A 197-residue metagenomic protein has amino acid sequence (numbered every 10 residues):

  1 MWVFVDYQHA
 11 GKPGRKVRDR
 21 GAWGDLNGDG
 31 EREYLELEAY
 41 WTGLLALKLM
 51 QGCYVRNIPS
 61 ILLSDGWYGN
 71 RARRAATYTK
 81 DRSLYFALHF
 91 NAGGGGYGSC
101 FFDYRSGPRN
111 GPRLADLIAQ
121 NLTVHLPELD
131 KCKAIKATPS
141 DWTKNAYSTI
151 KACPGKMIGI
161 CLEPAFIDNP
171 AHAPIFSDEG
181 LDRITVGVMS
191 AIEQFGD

Functional and structural regions predicted by a protein language model:
M1-R74, Y97: Active-site histidine-acidic residue metal-binding/catalytic motifs, centered on HxH/HExxH-like signatures
F4-Y7, G14, D25, K80 (+2 more regions): Active-site-adjacent mobile loop/cap segments within catalytic or ligand-binding domains
E31-Y40, L63-D65, C100-R109, P170-E179: Second-shell loop/turn segments in exported
L47-Y54, R109-E128, A173-D197: Long, well-ordered alpha-helical scaffolding segments within enzyme catalytic domains, especially pronounced
G52-V55, H89, Y104-R105, E128 (+1 more regions): Polar, enzyme-active/binding microenvironments
I58-I61, Y85, L129, G159: Hydrophobic anchor at the start of a short beta-strand that flanks the dinucleotide cofactor-binding loop
L62-S64, A134-A137: A structural preference for short, hydrophobic beta-strand core positions in alpha/beta folds
R71-A75, K80, L84, N91-G94 (+1 more regions): N-terminal catalytic cores of peptidoglycan-degrading enzymes
